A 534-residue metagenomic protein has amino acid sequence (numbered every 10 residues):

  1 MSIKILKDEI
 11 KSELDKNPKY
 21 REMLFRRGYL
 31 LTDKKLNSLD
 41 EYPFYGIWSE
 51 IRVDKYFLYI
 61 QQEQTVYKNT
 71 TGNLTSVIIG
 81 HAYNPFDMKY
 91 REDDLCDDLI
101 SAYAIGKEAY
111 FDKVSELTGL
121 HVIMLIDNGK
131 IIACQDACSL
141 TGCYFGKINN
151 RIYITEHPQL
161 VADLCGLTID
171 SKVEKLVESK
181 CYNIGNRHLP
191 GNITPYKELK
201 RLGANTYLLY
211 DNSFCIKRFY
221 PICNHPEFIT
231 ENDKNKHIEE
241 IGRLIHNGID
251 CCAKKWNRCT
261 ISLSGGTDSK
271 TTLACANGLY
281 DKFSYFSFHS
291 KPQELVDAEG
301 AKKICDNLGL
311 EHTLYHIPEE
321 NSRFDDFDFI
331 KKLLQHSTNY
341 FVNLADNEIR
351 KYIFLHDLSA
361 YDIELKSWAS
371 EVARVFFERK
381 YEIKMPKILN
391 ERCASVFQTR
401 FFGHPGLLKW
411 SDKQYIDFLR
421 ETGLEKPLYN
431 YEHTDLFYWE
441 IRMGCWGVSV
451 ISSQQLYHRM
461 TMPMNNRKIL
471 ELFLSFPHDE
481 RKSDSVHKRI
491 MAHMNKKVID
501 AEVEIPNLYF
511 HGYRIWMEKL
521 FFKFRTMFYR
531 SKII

Functional and structural regions predicted by a protein language model:
M1, I5-R21, G129-I132, L140 (+6 more regions): ATP-dependent adenylate-handling active sites, centered on carboxylate activation for C-N bond formation
S2-I261, T271-Y315: Cysteine-centered catalytic environments shared across enzyme families
F25-R26, I441, F524, S531: Short, intrinsically disordered low-complexity segments
F44, G406, D435, R442 (+1 more regions): Acidic, low-complexity intrinsically disordered regions
E108, D112, S171-K175, E425-L436 (+1 more regions): Structural motif
L355, T526-I534: Acidic, carboxylate-rich catalytic segments that either coordinate divalent cations
F437-S449: Core structural elements
N507-Y509: Short amphipathic alpha-helical segments embedded in low-complexity Lys/Glu-rich regions
